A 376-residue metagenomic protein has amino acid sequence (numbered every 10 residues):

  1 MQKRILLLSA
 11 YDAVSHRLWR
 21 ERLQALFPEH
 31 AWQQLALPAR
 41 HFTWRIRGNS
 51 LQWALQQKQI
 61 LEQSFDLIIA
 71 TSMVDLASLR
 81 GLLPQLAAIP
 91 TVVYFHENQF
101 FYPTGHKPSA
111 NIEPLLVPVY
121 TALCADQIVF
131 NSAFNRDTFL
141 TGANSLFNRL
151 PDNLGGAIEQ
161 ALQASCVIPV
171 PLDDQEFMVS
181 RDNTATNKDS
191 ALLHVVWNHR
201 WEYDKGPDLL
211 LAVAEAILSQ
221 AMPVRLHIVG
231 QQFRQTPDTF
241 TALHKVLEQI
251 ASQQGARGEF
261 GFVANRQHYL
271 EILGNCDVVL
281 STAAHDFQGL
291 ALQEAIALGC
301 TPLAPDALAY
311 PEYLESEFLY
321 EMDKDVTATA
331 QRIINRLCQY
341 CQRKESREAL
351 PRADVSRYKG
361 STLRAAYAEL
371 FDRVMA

Functional and structural regions predicted by a protein language model:
W44-G48, K324-A328, C341-M375: A charged, aromatic-enriched C-terminal amphipathic alpha-helix characteristic of glycosyltransferases across folds
C124-N183: Donor nucleotide-sugar binding/catalytic pocket of nucleotide-sugar-dependent glycosyltransferases
L172, T186-K205, L211-E215, L226-H227: Conserved donor-binding/catalytic core segment of Leloir-type glycosyltransferases
R225-T241, F262: Glycosyltransferase donor-sugar binding loop
F240-A264: Nucleotide-activated donor-binding/catalytic signature segment of Leloir-type glycosyltransferases, i.e., the conserved
A284: Aromatic "clamp/platform" in nucleotide-sugar-dependent glycosyltransferases that forms part of the donor/acceptor
T301-A304: Short hydrophobic beta-strand element within catalytic cores of glycosyltransferases and related nucleotide-activated
P311-C338: Change "using UDP/GDP/dTDP sugars" to "using nucleotide sugars
